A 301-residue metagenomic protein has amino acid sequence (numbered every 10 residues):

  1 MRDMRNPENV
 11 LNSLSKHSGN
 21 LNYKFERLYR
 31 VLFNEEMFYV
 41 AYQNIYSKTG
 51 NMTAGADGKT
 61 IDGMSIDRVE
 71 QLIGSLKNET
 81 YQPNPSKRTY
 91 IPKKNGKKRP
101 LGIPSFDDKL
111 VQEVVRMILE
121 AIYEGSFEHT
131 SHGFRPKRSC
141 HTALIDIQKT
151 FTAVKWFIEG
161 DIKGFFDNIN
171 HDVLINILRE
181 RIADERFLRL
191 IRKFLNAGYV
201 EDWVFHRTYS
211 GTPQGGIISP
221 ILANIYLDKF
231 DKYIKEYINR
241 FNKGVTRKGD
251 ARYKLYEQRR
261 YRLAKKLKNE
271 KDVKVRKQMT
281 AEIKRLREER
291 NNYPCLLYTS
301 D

Functional and structural regions predicted by a protein language model:
M1-E70: Non-catalytic, polymerase-adjacent accessory regions of viral genome-replication enzymes
N51-T60, G102, H141-L178: Conserved catalytic palm subdomain of right-hand nucleotidyl-transferase polymerases, strongest for RNA-directed enzymes
G63-P83: Amphipathic alpha-helical blocks
Q82-K94, R192-T208: Active-site-adjacent bridging/hinge elements
K98-F127, S210-R240, R276, T280: Conserved pre-motif C helix in the palm subdomain of viral-like polymerases
V245-Y293: Charged, glycine/proline-rich intrinsically disordered loops and linkers
Y298-D301: Conserved small/polar residues in nucleotide/adenosyl-binding loops
